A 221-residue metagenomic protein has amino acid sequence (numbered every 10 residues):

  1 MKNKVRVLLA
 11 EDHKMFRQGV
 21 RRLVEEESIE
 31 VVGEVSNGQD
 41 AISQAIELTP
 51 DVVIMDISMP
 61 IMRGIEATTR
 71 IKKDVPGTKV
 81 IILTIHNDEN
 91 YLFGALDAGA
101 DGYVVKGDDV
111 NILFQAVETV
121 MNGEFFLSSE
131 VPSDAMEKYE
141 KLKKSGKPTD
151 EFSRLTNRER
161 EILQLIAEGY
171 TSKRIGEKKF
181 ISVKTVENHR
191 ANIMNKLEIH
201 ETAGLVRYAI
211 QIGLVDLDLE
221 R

Functional and structural regions predicted by a protein language model:
K14-G33: Two-component/phosphorelay signaling modules centered on CheY-like receiver
N37-D40, R63-E66: Acidic catalytic/metal-coordinating carboxylates
D56, T84: Active-site residues of response regulator receiver
M59: Receiver (REC) domain active-site loop signature in two-component systems and cognate sites in sensor histidine kinases
Y91-D97, G102, G107-N157, E161 (+1 more regions): Short, flexible helix-to-coil linker/hinge segments that flank and couple to helix-turn-helix
P148-K184: Helix-turn-helix DNA-binding segment
T171-G204: Recognition helix of helix-turn-helix DNA-binding domains
M194-R221: Basic, Lys/Arg-enriched C-terminal extension of HTH/homeodomain DNA-binding domains
